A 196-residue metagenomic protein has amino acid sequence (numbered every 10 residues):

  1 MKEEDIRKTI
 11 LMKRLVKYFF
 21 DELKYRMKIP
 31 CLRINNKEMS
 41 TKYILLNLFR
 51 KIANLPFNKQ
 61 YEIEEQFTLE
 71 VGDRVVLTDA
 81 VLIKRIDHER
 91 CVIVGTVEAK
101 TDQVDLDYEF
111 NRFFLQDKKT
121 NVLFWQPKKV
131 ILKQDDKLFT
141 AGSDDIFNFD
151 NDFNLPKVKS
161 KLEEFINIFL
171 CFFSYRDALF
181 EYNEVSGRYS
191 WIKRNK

Functional and structural regions predicted by a protein language model:
M1-N121, V130-K196: A short, conserved, highly charged catalytic patch centered on acidic carboxylates
